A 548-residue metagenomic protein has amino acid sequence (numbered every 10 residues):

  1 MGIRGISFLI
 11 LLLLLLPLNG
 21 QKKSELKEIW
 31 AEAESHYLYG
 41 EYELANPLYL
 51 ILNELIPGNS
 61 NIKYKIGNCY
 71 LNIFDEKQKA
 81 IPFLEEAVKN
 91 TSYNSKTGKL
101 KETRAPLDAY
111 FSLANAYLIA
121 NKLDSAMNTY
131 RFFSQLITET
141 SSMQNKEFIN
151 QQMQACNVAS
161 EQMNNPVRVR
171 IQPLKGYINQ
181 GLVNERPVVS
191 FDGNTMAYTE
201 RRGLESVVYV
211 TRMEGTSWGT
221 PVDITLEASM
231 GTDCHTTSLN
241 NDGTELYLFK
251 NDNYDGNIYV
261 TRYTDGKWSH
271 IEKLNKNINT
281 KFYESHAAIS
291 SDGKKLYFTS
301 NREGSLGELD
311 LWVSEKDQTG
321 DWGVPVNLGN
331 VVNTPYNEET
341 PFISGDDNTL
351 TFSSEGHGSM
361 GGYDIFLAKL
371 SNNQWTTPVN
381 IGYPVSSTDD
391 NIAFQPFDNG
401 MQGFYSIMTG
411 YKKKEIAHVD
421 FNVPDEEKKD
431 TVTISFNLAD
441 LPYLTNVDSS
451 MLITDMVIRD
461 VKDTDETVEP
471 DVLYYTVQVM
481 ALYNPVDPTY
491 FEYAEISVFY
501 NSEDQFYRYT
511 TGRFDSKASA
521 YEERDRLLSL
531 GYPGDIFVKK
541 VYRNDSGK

Functional and structural regions predicted by a protein language model:
S24-I51, L55, V477: Alpha-helical segment of the N-proximal tetratricopeptide repeat
K27-E28, N59, G98-A105, S112 (+4 more regions): Short, conserved micro-motifs composed of acidic
E34, N68-C69, N115: Residue-level recognition of tetratricopeptide repeat
Y39, I73-F74, A120: Structural motif corresponding to the intra-repeat A-B loop/turn of tetratricopeptide repeats
Y42, E76-K77, L123: TPR-repeat structural position
A45, K79-A80, A126: Single-residue signature of alpha-solenoid repeat helices
P470, L482-K548: Extracytoplasmic
